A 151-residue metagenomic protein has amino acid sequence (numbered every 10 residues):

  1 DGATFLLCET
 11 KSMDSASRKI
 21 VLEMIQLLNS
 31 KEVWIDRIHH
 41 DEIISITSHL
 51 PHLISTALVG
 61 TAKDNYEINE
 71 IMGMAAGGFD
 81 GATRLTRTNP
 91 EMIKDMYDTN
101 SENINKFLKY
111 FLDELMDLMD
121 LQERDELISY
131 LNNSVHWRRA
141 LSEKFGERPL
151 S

Functional and structural regions predicted by a protein language model:
D1-I35, D41: Rossmann-fold dinucleotide-binding core
E32, I43-F79, T83-R84: Substrate/ligand-engaging "lid" and interaction regions
R37-I44, S48, I128-N132: An alpha-helix initiation/capping motif
L53-T56, T88, D117, A140 (+1 more regions): Amphipathic alpha-helical interaction surfaces
I68-R138: Interdomain hinge/lid region at the active-site interface of Rossmann-like NAD(P)-dependent oxidoreductases
N132-S151: Short, amphipathic C-terminal "tail helix"
